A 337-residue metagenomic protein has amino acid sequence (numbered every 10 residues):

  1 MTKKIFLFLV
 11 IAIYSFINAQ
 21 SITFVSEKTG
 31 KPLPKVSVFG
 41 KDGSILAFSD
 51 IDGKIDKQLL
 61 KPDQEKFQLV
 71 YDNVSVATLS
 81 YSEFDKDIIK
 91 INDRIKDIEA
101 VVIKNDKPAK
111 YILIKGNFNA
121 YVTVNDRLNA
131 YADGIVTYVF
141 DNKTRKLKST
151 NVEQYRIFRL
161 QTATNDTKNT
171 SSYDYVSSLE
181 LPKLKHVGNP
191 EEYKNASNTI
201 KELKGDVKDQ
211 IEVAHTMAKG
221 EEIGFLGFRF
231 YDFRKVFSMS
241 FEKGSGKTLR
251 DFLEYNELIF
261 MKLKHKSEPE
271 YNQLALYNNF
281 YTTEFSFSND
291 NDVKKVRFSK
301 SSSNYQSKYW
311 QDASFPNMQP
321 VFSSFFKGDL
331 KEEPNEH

Functional and structural regions predicted by a protein language model:
M1-T23: Bacterial Sec-dependent N-terminal signal peptides
S21-T29, G53, V101: A short, amphipathic beta-strand motif
K28-D42: Short, ordered, surface-exposed loop/turn motifs in non-cytosolic proteins
G40-I45, D72-V74: Change "in extracellular beta-sheet-rich domains … of secreted and cell-surface proteins" to "in beta-sheet-rich domains
S44-K54: Short, acidic Ser/Thr/Gly-rich low-complexity loop/linker segments typical of extracellular and cell-surface proteins
D56-Q64: Short Pro-Gly-centered beta-turn/loop motif in secreted/extracellular proteins
Q68-L79, E83: A short, solvent-exposed loop/turn motif at the edges and junctions of modular extracellular/periplasmic domains
D87-H337: Surface-exposed, low-complexity/disordered segments and acidic/polar micro-motifs at processing/linker regions
